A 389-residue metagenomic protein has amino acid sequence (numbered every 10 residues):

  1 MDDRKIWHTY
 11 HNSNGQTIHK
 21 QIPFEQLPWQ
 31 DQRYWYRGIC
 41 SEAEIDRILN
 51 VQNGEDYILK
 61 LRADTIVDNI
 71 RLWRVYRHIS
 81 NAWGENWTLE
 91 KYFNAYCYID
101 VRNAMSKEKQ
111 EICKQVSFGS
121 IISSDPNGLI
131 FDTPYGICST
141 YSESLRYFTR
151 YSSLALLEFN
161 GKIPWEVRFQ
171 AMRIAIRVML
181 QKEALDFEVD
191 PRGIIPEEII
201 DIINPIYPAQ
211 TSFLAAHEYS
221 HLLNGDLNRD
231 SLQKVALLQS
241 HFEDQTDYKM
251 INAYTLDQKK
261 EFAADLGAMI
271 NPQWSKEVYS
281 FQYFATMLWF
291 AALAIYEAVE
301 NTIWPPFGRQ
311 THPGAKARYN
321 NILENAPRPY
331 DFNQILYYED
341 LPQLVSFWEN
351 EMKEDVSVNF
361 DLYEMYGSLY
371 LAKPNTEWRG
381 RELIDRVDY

Functional and structural regions predicted by a protein language model:
W7-I18, Q26, D31, R37 (+4 more regions): Long, well-structured alpha-helical subdomains associated with metal-dependent extracellular/ecto-lumenal hydrolases
G84-P126: Extended, Lys/Arg-enriched charged tracts that mediate electrostatic binding to polyanionic substrates
W87, P205-I206, T246-M269, F307-P313: Active-site metal-coordination segments of metallo-dependent hydrolases
S117-S139, Y147-S152: Catalytic zinc-binding patch centered on the HExxH motif and its immediate surroundings that defines zinc-dependent
Y135, S142-M179, S231-L232: Internal, charge-rich low-complexity segments
I194-F213: Short pre-active-site segment immediately N-terminal to the catalytic Zn-binding motif
A209-T211, E218-K234, I270-Q273: Catalytic Zn2+-binding segment of zinc metalloproteases
G225-E261: Post-HEXXH active-site segment of zinc metalloproteases
